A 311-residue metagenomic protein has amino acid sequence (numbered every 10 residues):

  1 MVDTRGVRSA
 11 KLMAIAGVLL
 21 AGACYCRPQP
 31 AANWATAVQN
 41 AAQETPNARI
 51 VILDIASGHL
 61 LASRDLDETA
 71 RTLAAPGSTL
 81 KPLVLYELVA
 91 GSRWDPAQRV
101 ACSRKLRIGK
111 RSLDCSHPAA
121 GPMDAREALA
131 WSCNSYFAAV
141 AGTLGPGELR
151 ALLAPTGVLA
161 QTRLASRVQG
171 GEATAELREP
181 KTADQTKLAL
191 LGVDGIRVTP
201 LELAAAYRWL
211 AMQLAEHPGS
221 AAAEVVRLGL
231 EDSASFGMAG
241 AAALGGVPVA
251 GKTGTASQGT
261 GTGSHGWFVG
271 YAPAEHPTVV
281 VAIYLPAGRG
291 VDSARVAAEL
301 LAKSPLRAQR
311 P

Functional and structural regions predicted by a protein language model:
T4-A14: Bacterial N-terminal signal peptides that target proteins for export
M13-A23: Bacterial N-terminal signal peptides
Y25-R27: Bacterial signal peptide processing site
Q29-L73, E87-L285, R289: Beta-lactam-recognizing serine transpeptidase/beta-lactamase-like catalytic domain environment
A294-P311: Short, gly/Ser/Thr-rich active-site loops of penicillin-recognizing serine hydrolases
